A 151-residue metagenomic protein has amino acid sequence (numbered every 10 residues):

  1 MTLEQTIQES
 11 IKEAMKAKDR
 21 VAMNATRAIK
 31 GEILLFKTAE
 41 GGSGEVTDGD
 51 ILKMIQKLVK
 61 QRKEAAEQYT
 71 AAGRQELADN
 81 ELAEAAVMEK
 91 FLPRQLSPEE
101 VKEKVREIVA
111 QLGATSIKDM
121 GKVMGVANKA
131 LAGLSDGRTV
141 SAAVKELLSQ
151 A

Functional and structural regions predicted by a protein language model:
M1-A151: Charged, compositionally biased, marginally structured helical/coil segments
